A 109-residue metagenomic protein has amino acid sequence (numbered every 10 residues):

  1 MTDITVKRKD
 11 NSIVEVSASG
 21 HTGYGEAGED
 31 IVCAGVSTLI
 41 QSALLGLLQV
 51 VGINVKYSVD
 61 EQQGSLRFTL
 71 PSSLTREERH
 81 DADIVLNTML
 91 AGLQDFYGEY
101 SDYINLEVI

Functional and structural regions predicted by a protein language model:
M1-I31, Q41, L45-I109: N-terminal intrinsically disordered, cationic/polar leader segments that include organellar targeting peptides
V32, V36: Short, conserved glycine- and acidic-residue-centered signature motifs in active-site or ligand-binding loops
